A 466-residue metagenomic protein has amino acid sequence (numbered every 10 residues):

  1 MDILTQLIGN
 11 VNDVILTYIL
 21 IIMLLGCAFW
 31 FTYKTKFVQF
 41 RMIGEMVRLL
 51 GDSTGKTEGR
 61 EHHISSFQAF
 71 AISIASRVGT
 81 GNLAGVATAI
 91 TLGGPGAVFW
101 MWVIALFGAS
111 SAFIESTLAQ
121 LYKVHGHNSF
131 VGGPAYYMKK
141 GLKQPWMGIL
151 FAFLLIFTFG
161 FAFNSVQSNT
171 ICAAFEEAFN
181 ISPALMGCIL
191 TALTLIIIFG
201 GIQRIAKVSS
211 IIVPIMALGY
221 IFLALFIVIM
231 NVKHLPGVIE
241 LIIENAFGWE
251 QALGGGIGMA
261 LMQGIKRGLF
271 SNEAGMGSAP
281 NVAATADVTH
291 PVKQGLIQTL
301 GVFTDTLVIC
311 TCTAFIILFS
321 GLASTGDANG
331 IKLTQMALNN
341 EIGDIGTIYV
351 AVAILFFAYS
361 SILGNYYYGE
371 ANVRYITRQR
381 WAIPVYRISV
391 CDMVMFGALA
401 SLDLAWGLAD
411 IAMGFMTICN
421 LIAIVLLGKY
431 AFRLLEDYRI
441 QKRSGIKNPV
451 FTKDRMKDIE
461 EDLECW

Functional and structural regions predicted by a protein language model:
M1-T80, T91-G96, V425-W466: N-terminal alpha-helical transmembrane segments of multi-pass membrane transport and channel/translocase proteins
I3-L4, K34-Q39, G81-V86, P95 (+6 more regions): Transmembrane helix-loop junctions in multi-pass membrane proteins
G9-R48, T91-N128, T304-C310, I411-L421: Extracellular loop-to-transmembrane helix junctions
M23-W30, T35-V47, N169-F175, I181-N231 (+3 more regions): Membrane-interface loop-to-helix entry segments
C27-T32, I104-N128, P134-N169, A173-I198 (+1 more regions): Helix-loop-helix module between adjacent transmembrane segments
F37-I64, T88-V98, W102, S110-L142 (+4 more regions): Flexible loop linkers connecting adjacent transmembrane helices in multi-pass alpha-helical membrane transporters
T57-I90, L118-L121, H127-A135, K139 (+2 more regions): Alpha-helical membrane segments and immediately flanking helix-loop junctions that form or couple to the substrate/ion
F113-Y122, H127, L223-L241, G255 (+2 more regions): Extracellular/periplasmic helix-exit of transmembrane alpha-helices
